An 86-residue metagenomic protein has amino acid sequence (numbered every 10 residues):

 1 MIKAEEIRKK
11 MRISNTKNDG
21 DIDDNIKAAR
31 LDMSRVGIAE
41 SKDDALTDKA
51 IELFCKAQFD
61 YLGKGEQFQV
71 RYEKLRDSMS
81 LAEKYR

Functional and structural regions predicted by a protein language model:
M1-K49, Q67-V70, K74, S80-R86: Conserved short "hinge" loops at termini or chain/domain junctions
K49-D60: Short, hydrophobic/amphipathic alpha-helical patches that form generic packing surfaces within helical domains
F59-Q67: Short helix-capping/linker segments at secondary-structure and domain boundaries
